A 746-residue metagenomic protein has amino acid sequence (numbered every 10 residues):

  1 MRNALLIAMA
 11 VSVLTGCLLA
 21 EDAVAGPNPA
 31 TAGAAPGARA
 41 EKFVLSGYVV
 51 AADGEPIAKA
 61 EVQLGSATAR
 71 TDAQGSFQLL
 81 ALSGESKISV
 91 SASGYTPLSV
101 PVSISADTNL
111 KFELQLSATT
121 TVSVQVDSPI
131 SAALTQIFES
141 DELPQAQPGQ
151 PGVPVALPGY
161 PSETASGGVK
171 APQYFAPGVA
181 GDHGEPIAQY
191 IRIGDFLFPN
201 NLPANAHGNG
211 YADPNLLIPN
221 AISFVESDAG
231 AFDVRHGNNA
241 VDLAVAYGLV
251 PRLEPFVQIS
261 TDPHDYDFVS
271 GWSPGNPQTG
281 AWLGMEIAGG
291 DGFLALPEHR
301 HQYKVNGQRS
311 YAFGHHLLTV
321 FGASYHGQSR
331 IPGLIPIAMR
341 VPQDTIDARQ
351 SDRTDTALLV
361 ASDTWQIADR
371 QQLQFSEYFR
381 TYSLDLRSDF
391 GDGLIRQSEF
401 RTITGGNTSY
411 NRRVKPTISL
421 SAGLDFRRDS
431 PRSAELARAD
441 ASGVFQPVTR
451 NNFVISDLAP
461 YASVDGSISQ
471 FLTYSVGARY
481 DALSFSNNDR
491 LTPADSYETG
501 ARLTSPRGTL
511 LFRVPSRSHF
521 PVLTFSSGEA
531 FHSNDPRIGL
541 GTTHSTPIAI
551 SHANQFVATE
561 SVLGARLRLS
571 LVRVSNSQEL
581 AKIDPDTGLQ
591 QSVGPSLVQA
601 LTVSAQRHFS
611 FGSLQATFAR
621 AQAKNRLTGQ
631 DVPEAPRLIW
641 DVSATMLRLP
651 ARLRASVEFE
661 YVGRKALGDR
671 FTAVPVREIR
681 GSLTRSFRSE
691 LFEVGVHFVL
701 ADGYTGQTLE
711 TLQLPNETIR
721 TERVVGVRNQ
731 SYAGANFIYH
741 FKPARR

Functional and structural regions predicted by a protein language model:
G26, A30-A38, Y48-D53, S91-S93 (+2 more regions): Short, acidic, small-residue-rich periplasmic hinge/interaction motif at the N-terminus of Gram-negative outer-membrane
Q78-L80, F196-A229, Y247-G248, T721: Short acidic/polar hinge/loop motifs at secondary-structure boundaries that mediate gating or recognition
P151-P203, H532: Extracytoplasmic beta-strand/coil segments of soluble accessory domains associated with Gram-negative outer-membrane
S260-G289, L294-P332, R349-Q372, V414-I418: Transmembrane beta-barrel wall of Gram-negative outer-membrane proteins
P274, R370-S388, R513-P515, P521-H532 (+3 more regions): Membrane-embedded beta-barrel scaffold of Gram-negative outer-membrane proteins
G290-Q302, L317-A361, F379-R401, P447-F453 (+1 more regions): Flexible loop and strand-edge segments within Gram-negative outer membrane beta-barrel domains
Q470-Y474, D481-L483, S570-S575, Q591-L667 (+1 more regions): Gram-negative outer-membrane beta-barrel transporters
R685-R746: C-terminal beta-signal and adjacent terminal beta-strands/loops of Gram-negative outer-membrane beta-barrel proteins
